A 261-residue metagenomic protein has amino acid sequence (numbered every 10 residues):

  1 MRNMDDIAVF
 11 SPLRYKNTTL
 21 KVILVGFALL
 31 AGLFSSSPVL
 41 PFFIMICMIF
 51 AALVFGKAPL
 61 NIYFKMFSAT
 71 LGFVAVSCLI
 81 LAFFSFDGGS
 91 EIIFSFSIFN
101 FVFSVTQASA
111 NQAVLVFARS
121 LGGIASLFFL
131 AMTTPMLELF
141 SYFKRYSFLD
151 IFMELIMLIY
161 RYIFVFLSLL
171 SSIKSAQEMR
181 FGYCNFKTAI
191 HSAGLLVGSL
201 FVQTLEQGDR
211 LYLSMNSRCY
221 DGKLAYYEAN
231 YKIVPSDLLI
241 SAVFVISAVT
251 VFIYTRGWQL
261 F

Functional and structural regions predicted by a protein language model:
M1-P38, I46-A51, F166-F261: Transmembrane alpha-helix interface motif
F10, R14, S37, K57-I62 (+5 more regions): Membrane-helix interfacial "entry" motifs
K21-V22, P59-G72, D237-S241: Alpha-helical transmembrane segments and their helix-start/interface "positive-inside/aromatic belt" motifs in integral
S37-M45, I62-K65: Short, aromatic-rich membrane-interface segments at the entry and exit of alpha-helical transmembrane domains
P38-V39, P59-L60, F148-F152: Membrane-helix interface segments
I44-A51, E138-Y142: Hydrophobic transmembrane alpha-helix segments characteristic of membrane transport and insertion machinery
M48-K57, L71-A75: Alpha-helical transmembrane segments and their membrane-interface exit regions
M66-R180: Juxtamembrane/interface alpha-helical elements of multi-pass membrane proteins
